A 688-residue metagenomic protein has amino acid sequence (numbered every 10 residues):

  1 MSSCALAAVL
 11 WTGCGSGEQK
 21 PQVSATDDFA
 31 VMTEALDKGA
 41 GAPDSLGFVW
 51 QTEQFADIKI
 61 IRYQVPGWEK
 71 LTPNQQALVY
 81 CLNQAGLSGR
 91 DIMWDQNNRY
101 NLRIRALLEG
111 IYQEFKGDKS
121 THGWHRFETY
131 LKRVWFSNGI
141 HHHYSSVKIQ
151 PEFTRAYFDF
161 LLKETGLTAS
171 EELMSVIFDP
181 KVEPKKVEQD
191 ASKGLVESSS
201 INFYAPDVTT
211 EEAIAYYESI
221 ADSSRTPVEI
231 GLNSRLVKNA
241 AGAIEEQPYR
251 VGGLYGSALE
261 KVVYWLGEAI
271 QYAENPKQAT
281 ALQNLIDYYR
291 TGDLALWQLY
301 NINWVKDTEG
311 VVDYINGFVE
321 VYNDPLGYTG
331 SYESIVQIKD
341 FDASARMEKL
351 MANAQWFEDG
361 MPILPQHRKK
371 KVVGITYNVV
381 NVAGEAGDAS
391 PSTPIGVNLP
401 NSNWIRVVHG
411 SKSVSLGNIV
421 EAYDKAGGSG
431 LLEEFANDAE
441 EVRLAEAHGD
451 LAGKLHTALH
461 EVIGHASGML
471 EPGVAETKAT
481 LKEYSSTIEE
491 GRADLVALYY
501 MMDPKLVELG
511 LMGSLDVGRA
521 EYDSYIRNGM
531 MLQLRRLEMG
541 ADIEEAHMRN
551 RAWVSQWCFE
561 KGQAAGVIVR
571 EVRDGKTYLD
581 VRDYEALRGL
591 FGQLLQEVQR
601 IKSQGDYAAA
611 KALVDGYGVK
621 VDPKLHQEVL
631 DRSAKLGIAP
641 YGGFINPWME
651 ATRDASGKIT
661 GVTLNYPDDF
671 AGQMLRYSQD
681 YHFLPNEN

Functional and structural regions predicted by a protein language model:
L10-G13: C-terminal motif of bacterial Sec signal peptides marking the signal peptidase cleavage site
G15-E18: Bacterial signal peptide processing site
G41-L107: N-terminal-proximal low-complexity accessory segments that begin disordered and transition into the first
T72, N275, S486-D503: An active-site-proximal "capping" alpha-helix that borders the catalytic cofactor pocket
M93, L498-I601: Long, well-structured alpha-helical subdomains associated with metal-dependent extracellular/ecto-lumenal hydrolases
R126-K238, G242-V442, G449: Contiguous, non-catalytic segments that form substrate-binding/exosite surfaces or channel walls
A215, D583-N688: Extended, compositionally biased alpha-helical segments that mediate assembly or anchoring
G468-G491: Post-HEXXH active-site segment of zinc metalloproteases
